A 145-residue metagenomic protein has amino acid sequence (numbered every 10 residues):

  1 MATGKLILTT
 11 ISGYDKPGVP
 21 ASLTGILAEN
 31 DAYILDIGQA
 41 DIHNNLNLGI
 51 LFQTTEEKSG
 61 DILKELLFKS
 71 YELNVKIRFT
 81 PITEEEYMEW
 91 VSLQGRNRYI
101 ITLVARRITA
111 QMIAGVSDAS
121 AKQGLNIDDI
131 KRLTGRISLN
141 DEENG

Functional and structural regions predicted by a protein language model:
A2-G145: A conserved regulatory-domain signal marking ACT and ACT-like small-molecule sensing domains and adjacent regulatory
